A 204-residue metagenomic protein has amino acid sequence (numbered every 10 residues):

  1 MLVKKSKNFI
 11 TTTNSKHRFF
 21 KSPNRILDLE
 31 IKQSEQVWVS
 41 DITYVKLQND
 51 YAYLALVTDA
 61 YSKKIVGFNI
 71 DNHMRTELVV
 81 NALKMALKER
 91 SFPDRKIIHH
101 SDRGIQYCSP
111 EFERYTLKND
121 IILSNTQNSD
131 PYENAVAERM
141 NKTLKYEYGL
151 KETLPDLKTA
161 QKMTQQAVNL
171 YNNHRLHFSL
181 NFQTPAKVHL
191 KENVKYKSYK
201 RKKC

Functional and structural regions predicted by a protein language model:
M1-S34, T184-N193: Basic, flexible linker segments flanking DNA-binding modules in nucleic acid-interacting mobile-element proteins
T13-S15, S101-R103, S109-F112, L123-K145 (+2 more regions): RNase H-like two-metal-ion nuclease catalytic core shared by retroviral integrases and related mobile-element nucleases
I26, D41, V57, K63 (+9 more regions): Mobile genetic element proteins and their domesticated derivatives, centered on retroelements and DNA transposons
I31-V66, H73: An active-site-proximal beta-strand-loop segment
D50, N69-F92, C108: Active-site beta-loop-alpha junctions of metal-dependent nucleic acid enzymes, especially the RNase H-like/DDE
K64-F68, L123-T126, L150-K151: Short small-residue beta-strand/loop micro-motif enriched in glycine and branched aliphatics
A86, E111, Y115-N119: Alpha-helical structural signal in soluble globular domains
L117-I121, T143-C204: C-terminal domain-tail junction helix/linker
